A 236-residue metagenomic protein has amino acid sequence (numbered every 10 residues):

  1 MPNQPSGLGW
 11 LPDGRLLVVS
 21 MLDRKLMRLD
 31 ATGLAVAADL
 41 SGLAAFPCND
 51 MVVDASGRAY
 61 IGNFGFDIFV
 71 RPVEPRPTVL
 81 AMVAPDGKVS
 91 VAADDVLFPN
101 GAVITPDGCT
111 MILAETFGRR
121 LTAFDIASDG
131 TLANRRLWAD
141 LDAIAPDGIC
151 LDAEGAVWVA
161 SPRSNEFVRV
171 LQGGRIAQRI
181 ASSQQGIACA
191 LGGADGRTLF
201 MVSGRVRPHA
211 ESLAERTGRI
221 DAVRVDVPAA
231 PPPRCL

Functional and structural regions predicted by a protein language model:
M1, L34-S41, G87-D94, A133-D140 (+1 more regions): A short beta-strand motif characteristic of beta-propeller blades
M1-S20, G42-A59, G65-F66, E74-V79 (+4 more regions): Beta-rich, blade/repeat-based domains predominating in secreted/periplasmic proteins but also intracellular
S20, R28-D30, A84, D125 (+2 more regions): Structural recognition of the beta-propeller blade-terminating site
M21-L22, F66-T78, T116-R119, P162-R163 (+1 more regions): Short, solvent-exposed loop/turn segments at conserved positions within beta-propeller repeat blades
K25-M27, T78-A81, R120-T122, E166-V168 (+1 more regions): A short loop-to-beta-strand structural motif that recurs across blades of beta-propeller domains
F124-T131, V225-A230: Short loop/turn segments immediately following beta-strands, especially the blade-tip and inter-blade linker loops
I126-G192: Glycine/small-residue-rich hydrophobic helix-like segments
A190-L236: Blade-level signature of beta-propeller repeat domains, shared across WD40, Kelch, NHL, RCC1 and BNR/Asp-box propellers
